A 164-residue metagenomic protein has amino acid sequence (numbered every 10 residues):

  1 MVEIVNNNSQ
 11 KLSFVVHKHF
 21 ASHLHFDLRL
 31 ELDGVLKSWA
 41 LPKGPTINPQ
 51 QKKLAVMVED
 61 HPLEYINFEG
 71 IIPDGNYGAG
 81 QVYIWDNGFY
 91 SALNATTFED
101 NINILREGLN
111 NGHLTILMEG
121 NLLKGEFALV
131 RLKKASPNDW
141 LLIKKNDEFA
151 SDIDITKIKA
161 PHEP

Functional and structural regions predicted by a protein language model:
M1-P164: A charge-rich, low-complexity, intrinsically flexible signal that marks solvent-exposed coils, linkers, repeats
